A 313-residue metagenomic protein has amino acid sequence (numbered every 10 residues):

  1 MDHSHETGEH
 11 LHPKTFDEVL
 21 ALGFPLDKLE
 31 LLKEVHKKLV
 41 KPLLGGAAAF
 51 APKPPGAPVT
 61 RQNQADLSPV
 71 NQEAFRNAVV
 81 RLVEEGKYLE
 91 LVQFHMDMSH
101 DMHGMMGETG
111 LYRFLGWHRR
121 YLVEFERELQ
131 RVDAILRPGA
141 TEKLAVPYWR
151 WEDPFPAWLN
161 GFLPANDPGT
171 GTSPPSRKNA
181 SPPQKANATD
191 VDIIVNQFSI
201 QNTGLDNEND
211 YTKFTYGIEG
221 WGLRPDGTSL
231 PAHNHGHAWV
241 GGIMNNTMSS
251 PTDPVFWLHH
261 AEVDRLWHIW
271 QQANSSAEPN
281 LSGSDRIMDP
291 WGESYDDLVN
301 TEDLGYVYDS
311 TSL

Functional and structural regions predicted by a protein language model:
M1-L313: C-terminal accessory segments of proteins
